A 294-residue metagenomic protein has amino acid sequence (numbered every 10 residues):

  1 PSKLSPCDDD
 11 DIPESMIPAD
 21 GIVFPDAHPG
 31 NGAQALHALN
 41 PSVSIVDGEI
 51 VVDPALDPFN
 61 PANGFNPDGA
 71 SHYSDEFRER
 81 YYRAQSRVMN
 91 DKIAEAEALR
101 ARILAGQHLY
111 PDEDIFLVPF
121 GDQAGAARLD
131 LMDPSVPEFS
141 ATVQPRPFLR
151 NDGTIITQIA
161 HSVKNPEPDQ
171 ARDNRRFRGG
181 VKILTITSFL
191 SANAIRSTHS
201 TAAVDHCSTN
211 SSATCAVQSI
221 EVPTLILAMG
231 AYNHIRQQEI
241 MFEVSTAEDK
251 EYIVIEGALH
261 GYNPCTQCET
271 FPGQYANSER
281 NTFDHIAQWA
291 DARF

Functional and structural regions predicted by a protein language model:
P1-I50, T198-S200: Primarily recognizes the serine-hydrolase "nucleophile elbow" in alpha/beta-hydrolase and SGNH/GDSL folds
D8-D11, N210-C215, Q238-E239: A generic local structural motif
P13, T214-Q218, V244: A general structural signal for stabilizing positions within well-ordered secondary structure
P18, I220, S245-E248: Short, structured coil segments at secondary-structure junctions
L39-V51, A231-T270: Active-site-adjacent alpha-helix of alpha/beta-hydrolase-fold enzymes
P54-C215: Alpha/beta-hydrolase
S219-E221, L225-A228: Short beta-strand/loop motif that positions the catalytic acidic residue of the alpha/beta-hydrolase fold
E256-F294: Catalytic active-site module of serine/aspartate enzymes centered on a nucleophile-bearing elbow/loop
